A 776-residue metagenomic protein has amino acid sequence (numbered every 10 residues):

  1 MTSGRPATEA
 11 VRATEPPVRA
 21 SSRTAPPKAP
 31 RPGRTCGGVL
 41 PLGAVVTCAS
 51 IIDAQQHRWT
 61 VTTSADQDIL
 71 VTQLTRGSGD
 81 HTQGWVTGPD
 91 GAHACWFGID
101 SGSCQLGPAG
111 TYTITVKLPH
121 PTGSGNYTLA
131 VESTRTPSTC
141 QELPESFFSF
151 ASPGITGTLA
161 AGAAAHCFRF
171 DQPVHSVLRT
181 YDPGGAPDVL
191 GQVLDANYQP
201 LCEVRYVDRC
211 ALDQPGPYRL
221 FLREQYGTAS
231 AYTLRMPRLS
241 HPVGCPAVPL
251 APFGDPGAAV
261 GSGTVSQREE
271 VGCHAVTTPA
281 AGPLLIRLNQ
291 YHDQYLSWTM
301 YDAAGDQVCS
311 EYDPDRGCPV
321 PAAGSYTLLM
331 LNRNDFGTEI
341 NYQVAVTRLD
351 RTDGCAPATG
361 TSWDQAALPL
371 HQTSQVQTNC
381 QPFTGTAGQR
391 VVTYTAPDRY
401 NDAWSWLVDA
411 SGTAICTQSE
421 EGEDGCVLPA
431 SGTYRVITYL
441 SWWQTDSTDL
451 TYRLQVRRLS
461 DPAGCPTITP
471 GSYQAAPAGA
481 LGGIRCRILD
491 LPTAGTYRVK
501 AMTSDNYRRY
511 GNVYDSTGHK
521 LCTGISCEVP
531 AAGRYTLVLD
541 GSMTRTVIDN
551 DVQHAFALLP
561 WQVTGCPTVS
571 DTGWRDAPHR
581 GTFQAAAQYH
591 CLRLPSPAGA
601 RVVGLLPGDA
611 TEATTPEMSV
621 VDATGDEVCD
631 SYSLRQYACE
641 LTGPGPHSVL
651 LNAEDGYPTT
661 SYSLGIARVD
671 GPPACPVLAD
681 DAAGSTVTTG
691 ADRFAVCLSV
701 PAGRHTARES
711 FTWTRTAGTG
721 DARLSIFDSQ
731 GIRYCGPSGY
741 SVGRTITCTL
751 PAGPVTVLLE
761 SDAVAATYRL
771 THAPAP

Functional and structural regions predicted by a protein language model:
M1-A25: Secretory targeting and sorting signals
P17-A65, C95, A130-V174, A231 (+10 more regions): Non-catalytic extracellular/lumenal accessory regions of secreted precursors
A49-T122, L159-T228, T264-G337, Q372-T445 (+3 more regions): Acidic, Ser/Thr/Pro-rich low-complexity intrinsically disordered segments
